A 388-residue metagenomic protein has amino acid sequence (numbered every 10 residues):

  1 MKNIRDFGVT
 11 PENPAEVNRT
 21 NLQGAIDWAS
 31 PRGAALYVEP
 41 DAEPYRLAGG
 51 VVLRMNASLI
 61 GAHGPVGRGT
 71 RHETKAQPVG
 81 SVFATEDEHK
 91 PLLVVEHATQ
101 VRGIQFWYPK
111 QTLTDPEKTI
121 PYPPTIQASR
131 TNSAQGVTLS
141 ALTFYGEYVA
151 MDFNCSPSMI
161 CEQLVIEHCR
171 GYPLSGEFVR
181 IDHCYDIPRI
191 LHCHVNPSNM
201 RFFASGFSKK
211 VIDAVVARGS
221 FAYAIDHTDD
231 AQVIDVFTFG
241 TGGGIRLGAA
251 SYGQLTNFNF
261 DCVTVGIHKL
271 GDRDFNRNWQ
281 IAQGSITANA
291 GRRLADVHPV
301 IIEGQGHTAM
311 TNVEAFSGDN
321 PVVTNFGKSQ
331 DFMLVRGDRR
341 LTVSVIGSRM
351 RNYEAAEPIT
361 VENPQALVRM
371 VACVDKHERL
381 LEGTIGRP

Functional and structural regions predicted by a protein language model:
M1-G24: Right-handed parallel beta-helix/beta-solenoid
F7-T10, P65, E88, R351: Short, solvent-exposed coil/turn elements at secondary-structure transition points
T10-N13, E39-A48, S133-Q135, P157-E162: Short, charged helix-to-loop "capping" segments that act as catalytic/coupling loops
N13, H89, F221: Conserved short-loop catalytic and cofactor-binding motifs
N13-V17, L93, D182: Catalytic cores of large soluble enzymes that bind and process phosphate-bearing ligands
A15, A48-G49, I190, M310: Short, solvent-exposed polar/charged micro-motifs at secondary-structure junctions
R19, Q23-D27, P31-H89, I104-P109 (+1 more regions): N-terminal extracellular ligand-recognition/capping segment immediately after the signal peptide
V66-G67, R71-P78, V95-H97, R102-P388: Extracellular beta-rich repeat passengers
